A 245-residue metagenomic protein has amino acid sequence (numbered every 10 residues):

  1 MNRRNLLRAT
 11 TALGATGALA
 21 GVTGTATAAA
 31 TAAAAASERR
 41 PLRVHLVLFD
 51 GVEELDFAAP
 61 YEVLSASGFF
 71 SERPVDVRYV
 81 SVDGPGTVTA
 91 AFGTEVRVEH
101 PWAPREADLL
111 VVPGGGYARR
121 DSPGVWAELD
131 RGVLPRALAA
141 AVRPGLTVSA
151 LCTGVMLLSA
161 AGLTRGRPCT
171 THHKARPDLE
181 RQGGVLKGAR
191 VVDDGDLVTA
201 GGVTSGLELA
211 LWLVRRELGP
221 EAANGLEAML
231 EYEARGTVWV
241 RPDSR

Functional and structural regions predicted by a protein language model:
N2-V148, M156-A160, D178-E180, L186-K187 (+1 more regions): Extended, subdomain-level signal for the structured scaffold at the beginning of enzyme domains
E128-G132, T170, G201-T204: Residues at secondary-structure transition points
V148-S149, T170, K187, V198: Structural detector of well-ordered beta-strand residues that form the stable sheet scaffold of enzyme domains
M156, K174, V192, V203-S205: Short acidic/polar capping segments at secondary-structure boundaries
G162, Q182, T199-G201: Short secondary-structure transition/capping segments
T164-A189: A conserved active-site-flanking secondary-structure segment within enzyme catalytic domains
G188-V203, E231-Y232: Conserved Rossmann-fold dehydrogenase catalytic segment
